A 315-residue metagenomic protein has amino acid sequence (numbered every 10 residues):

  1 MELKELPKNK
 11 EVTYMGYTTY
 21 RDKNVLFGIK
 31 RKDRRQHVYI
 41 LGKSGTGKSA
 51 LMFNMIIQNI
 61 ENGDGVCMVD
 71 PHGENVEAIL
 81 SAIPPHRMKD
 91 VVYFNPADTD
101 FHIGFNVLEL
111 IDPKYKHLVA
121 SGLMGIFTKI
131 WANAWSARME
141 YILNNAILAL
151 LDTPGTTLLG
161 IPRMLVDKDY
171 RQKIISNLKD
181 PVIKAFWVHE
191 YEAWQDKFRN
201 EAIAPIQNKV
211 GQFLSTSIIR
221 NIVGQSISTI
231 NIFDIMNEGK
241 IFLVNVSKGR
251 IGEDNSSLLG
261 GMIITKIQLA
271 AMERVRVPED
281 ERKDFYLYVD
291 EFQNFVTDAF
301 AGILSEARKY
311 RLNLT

Functional and structural regions predicted by a protein language model:
M1-E5: Interdomain "pre-motor" coupling segment immediately N-terminal to P-loop NTPase/helicase cores
P7-N24, R31-T46, L51-L312: P-loop NTPase motor domains
